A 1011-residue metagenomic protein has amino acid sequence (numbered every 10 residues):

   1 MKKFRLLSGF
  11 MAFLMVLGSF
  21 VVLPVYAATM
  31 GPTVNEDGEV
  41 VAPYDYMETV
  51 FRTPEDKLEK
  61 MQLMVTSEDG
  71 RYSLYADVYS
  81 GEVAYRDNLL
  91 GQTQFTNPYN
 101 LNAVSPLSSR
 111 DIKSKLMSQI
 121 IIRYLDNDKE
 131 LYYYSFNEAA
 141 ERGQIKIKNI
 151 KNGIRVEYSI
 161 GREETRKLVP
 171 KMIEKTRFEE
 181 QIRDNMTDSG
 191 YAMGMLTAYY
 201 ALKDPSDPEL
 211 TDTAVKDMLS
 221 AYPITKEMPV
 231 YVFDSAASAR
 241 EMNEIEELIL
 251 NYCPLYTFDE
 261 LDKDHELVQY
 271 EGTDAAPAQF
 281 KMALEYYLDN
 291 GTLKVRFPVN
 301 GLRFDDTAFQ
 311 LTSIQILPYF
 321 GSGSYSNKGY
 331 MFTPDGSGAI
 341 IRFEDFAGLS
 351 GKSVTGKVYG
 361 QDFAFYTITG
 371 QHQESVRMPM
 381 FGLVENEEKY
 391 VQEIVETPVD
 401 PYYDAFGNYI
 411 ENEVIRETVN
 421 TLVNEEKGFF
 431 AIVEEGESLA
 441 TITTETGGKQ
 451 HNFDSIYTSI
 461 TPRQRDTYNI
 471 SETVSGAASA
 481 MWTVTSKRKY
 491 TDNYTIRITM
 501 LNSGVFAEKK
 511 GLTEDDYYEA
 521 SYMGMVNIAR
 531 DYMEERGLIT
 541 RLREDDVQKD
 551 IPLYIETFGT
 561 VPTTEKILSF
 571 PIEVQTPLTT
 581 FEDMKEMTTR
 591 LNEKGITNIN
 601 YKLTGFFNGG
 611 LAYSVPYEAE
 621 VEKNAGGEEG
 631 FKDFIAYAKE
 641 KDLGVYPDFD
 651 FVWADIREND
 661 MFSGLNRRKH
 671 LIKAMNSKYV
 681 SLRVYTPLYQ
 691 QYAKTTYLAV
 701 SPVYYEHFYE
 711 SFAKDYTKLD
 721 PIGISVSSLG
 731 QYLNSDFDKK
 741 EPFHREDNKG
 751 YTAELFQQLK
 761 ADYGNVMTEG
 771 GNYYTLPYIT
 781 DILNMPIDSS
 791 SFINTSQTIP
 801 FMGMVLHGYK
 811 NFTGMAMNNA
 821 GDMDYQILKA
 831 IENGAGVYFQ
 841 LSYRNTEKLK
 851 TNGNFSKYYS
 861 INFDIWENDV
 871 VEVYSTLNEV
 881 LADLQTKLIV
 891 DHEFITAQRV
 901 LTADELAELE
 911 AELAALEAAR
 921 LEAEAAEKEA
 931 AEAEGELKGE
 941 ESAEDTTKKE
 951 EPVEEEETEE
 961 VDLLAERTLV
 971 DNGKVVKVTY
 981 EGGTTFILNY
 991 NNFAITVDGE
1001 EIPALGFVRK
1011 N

Functional and structural regions predicted by a protein language model:
M1-F10: Bacterial N-terminal signal peptides that target proteins for export
M11-S19: Bacterial N-terminal signal peptides
S19-M30: Sec-dependent signal peptide cleavage junction
M30-E39, P43-T49, M64-V574, K585-K594 (+1 more regions): Carbohydrate-recognition beta-sandwich/jelly-roll modules in extracellular/periplasmic carbohydrate-active proteins
L74-N88, E374-V376, L383-S455, R463-Q464 (+5 more regions): Active-site-proximal substrate-binding groove within the catalytic cores of carbohydrate-active enzymes
F297, L591, A638, A830 (+1 more regions): Conserved, mostly hydrophobic/aromatic
Q548-A636, K641-H707, Q731-S735, E741: Aromatic-lined carbohydrate-binding/catalytic grooves of carbohydrate-active enzymes
I599-L603, V645-F649, I724-V726, V766-T768 (+1 more regions): Hydrophobic faces of well-ordered beta-strands that scaffold small-molecule active sites in alpha/beta enzyme cores
